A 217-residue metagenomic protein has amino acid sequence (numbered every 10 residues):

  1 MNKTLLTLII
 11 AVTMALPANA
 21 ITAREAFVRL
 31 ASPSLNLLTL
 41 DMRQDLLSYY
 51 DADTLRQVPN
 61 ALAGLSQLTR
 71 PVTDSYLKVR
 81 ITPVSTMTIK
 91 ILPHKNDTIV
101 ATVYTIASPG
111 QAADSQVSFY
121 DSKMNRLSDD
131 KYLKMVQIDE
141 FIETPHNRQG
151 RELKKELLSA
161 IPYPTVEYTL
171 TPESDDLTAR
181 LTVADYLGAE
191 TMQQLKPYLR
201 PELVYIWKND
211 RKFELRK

Functional and structural regions predicted by a protein language model:
T4-L16: Sec-dependent N-terminal signal peptides
A20-L92: Terminal domain-start segments
Q67-K78, D121-S128, K208-R211: Surface-exposed loop/turn elements that mediate protein-protein interactions on large endomembrane-trafficking
K78-V79, T105-A113, L157, T191-K196: Short consensus segments that form the blades of beta-propeller domains, in both extracellular/periplasmic
P83-M87, Q111-V117, I161-T165, Y198-E202: Short, surface-exposed coil-to-beta transition loops
K95-I106, P172-L181: Acidic/hydrophobic-patterned starts of short beta strands in beta-sheet-rich repeat architectures
I99-V136: Mid-length scaffold segments of soluble, non-membrane domains
D130-W207, R216-K217: Short aromatic loop motif centered on NTY/YTY
